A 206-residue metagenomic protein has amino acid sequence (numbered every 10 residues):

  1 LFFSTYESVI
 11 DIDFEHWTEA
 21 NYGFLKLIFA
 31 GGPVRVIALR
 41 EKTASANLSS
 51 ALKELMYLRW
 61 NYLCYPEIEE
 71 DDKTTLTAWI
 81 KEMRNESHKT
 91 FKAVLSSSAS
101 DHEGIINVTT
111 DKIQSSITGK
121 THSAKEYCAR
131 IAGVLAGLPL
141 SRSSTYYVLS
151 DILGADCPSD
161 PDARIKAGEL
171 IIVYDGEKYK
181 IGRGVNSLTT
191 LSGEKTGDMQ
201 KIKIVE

Functional and structural regions predicted by a protein language model:
L1-E206: Surface-exposed assembly/interface segments
